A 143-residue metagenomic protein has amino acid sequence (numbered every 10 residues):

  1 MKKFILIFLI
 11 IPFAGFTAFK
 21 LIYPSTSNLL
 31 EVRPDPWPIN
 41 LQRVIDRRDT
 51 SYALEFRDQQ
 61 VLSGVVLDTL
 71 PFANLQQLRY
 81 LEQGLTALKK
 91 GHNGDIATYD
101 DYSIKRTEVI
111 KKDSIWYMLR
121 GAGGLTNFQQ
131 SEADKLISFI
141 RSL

Functional and structural regions predicted by a protein language model:
F4-F13: Sec-dependent N-terminal signal peptides
T17-L143: Positively charged, low-complexity terminal tracts and the immediately adjacent first secondary-structure elements
